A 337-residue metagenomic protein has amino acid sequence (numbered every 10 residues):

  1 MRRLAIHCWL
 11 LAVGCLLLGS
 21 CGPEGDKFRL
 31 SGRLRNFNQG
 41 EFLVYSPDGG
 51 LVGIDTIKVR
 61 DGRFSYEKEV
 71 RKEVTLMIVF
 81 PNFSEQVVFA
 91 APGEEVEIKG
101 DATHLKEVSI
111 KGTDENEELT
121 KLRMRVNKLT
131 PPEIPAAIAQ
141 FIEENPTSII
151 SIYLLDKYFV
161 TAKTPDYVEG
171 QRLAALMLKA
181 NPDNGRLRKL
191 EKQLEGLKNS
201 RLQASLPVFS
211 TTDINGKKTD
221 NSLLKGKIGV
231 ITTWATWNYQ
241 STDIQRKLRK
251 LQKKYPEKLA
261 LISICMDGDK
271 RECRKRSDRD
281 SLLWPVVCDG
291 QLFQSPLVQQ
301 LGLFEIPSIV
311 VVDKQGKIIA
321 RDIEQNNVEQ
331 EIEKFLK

Functional and structural regions predicted by a protein language model:
M1-R33: Bacterial Sec-dependent N-terminal signal peptides
C21, P131-L202: N-terminal targeting signals for export/organelle localization
C21-N145: A non-transmembrane, solvent-exposed segment enriched in polar/low-complexity residues
R188-N221, W284, E331, K337: N-terminal "domain-start" segment that seeds a small globular fold
T219-T242, L248: Short active-site neighborhood of thiol/selenol oxidoreductases, capturing the structured segment around
T242-D280, L292-V298: Structural microenvironment flanking redox-active thiols in thiol-disulfide oxidoreductases
L282, D289-K337: Thiol/disulfide oxidoreductase modules built on the thioredoxin-like
